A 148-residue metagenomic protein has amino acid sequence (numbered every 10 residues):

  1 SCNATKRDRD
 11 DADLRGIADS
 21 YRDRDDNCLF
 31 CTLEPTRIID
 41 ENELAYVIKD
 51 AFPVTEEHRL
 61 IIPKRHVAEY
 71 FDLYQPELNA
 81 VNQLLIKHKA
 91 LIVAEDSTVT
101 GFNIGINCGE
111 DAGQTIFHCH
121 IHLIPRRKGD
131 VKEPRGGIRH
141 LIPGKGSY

Functional and structural regions predicted by a protein language model:
C2-Y148: HIT superfamily nucleotide-processing domains
